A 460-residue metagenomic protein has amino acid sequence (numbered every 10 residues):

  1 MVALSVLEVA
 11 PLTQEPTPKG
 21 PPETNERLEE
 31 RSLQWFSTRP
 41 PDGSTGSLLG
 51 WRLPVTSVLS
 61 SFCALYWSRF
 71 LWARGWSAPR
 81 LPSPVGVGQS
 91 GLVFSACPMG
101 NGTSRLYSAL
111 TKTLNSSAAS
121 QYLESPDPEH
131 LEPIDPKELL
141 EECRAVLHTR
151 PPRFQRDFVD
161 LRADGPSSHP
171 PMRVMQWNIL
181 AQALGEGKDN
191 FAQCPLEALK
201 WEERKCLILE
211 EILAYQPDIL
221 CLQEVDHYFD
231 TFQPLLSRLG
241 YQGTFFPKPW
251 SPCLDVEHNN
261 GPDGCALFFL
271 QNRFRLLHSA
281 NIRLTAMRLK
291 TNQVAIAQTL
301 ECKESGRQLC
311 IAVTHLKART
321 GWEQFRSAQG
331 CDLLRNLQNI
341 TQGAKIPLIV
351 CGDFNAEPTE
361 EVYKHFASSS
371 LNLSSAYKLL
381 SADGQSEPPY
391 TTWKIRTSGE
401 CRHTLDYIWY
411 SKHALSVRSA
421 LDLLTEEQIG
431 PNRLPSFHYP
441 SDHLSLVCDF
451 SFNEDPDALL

Functional and structural regions predicted by a protein language model:
V2-D189, Q233, S237-L239, K248 (+2 more regions): Acidic, histidine-bearing metal-coordination/catalytic regions of metal-dependent phosphoesterases
A3, L7, L12, S32 (+7 more regions): Active site of divalent-metal-dependent phosphoester/diester hydrolases
G102, A109, A119, P126-D127 (+5 more regions): Structured beta-strand-rich core segments of catalytic domains in phosphoester-bond hydrolases
R173-L180, R204-Q233, F268, Q298 (+4 more regions): Active-site beta-strand/loop signature of hydrolases that rely on acidic residues for catalysis
I179-E202, C253, R288, T320-W322: Acidic/histidine-rich helix-loop elements that form or flank divalent-metal/phosphate-binding sites at the catalytic
G187-N190, Q233-L235, E257, S279-I282 (+4 more regions): Short coil/turn segments at secondary-structure boundaries
R275, L415-S419, N453-L460: Short, charged low-complexity linker/loop segments at the C-terminal edge of domains
H315-R335, T359, A367: Active-site-proximal segments of metal-dependent phosphoesterases and phosphodiesterases across multiple
